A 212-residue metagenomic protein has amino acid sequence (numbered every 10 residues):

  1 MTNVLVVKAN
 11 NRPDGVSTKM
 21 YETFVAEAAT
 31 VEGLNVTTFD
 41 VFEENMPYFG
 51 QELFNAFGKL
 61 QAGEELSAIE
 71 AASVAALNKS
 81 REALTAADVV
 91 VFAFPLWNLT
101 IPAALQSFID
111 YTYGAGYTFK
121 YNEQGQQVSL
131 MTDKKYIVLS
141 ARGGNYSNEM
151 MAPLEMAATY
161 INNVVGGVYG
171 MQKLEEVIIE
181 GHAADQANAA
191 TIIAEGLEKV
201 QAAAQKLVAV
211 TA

Functional and structural regions predicted by a protein language model:
M1-F94, L99-D110, G114, E198-A212: N-terminal beta1-alpha1-beta2 submodule of the flavodoxin-like/Rossmannoid cofactor-binding fold
N3, N35, K134-Y136, K173: Residues at the starts of beta-strands that form the adenosine-phosphate
V6, F92, Y136-S140, E176: Structural beta-sheet core signal
N11-D14, N145, A183-A184: Short histidine/acidic/glycine/proline-rich micro-motifs that form metal- and phosphate-coordinating active-site loops
V41, A141, I179-G181: Active-site donor-binding loop signature of nucleotide-sugar glycosyltransferases
A115, F119-K120, M171-Q172: Short, structured loop/turn "capping" segments at alpha-beta junctions
K120-V168: Short, glycine-/small-residue-rich phosphate/pyrophosphate-handling segment
N148-A212: Glycine-rich phosphate/pyrophosphate-binding loop and the adjoining helix
